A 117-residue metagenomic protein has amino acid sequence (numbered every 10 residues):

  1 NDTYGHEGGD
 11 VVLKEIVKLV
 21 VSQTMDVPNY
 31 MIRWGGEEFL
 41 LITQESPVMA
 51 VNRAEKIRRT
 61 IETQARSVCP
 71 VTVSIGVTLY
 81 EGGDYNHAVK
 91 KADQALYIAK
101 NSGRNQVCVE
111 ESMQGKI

Functional and structural regions predicted by a protein language model:
N1-S22, I32-G36, L40-L41, V48-E55 (+2 more regions): Conserved long alpha-helical elements within nucleotide-processing catalytic cores of c-di-GMP signaling and class III
H6, V51, T78-I117: Catalytic-core segments of nucleotide cyclases and related cyclic-nucleotide turnover enzymes
L19-V27, K56-S67: Generic non-transmembrane alpha-helical segments
S22, D26, E45, T63 (+2 more regions): Conserved amphipathic alpha-helical interaction elements at protein-protein interfaces in regulatory, energy-coupling
N29, E37, N105: Receiver (REC) domain switch/active-site residues of two-component response regulators
Y30-R33, C69: A short pre-motif secondary-structure segment
L41-Q44, T78: Short hydrophobic/aromatic beta-strand micro-patches that form the beta-sheet surface supporting nucleotide- or nucleic
S74: Cell-envelope/extracellular polymer assembly enzymes that use nucleotide-activated donors
